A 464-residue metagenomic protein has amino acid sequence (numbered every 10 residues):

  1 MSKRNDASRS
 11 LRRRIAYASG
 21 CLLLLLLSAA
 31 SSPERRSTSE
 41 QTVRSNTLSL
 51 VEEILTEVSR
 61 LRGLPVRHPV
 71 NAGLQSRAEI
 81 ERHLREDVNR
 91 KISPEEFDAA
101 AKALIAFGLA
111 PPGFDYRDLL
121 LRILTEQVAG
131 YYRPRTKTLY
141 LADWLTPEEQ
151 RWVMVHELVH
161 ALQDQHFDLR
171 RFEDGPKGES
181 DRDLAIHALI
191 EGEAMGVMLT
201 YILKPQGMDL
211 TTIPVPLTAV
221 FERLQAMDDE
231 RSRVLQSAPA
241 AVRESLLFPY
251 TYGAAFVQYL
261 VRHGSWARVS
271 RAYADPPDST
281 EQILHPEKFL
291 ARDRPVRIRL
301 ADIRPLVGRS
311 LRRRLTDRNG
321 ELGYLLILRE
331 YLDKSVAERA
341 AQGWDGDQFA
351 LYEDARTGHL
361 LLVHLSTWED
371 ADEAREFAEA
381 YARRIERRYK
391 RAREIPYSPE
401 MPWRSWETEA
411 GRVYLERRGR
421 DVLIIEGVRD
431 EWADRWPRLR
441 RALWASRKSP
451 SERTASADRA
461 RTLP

Functional and structural regions predicted by a protein language model:
L26-Q41: Bacterial Sec-dependent signal peptides at the C-terminal "C-region" and cleavage site
V58, W152-D168, M195: Active-site recognition of the HExxH zinc-binding catalytic motif
R67-D87, G178-D181, T211-E222, D275-D278: Acidic helix-start/capping segments at beta-turn-to-alpha-helix junctions
R82-E95, D115-T136: Catalytic zinc-binding patch centered on the HExxH motif and its immediate surroundings that defines zinc-dependent
L139-M154, A185: Short pre-active-site segment immediately N-terminal to the catalytic Zn-binding motif
D164-R170, D174-R223: Post-HExxH zinc-binding segment in Zn-dependent metallohydrolases
M227-L360, L365, E373: Pan-zinc metallopeptidase signature
A355-D458, L463: C-terminal soluble interaction/assembly domains
